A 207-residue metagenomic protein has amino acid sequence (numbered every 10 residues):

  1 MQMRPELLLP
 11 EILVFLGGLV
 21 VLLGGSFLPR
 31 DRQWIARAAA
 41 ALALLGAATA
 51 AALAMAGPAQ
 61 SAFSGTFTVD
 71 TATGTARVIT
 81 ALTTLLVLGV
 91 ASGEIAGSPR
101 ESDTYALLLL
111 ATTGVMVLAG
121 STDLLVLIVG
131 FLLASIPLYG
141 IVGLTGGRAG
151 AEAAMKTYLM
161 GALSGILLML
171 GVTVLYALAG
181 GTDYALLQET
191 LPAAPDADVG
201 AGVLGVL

Functional and structural regions predicted by a protein language model:
M1-L207: Alpha-helical transmembrane segments of multi-pass membrane proteins predominantly involved in bioenergetics
